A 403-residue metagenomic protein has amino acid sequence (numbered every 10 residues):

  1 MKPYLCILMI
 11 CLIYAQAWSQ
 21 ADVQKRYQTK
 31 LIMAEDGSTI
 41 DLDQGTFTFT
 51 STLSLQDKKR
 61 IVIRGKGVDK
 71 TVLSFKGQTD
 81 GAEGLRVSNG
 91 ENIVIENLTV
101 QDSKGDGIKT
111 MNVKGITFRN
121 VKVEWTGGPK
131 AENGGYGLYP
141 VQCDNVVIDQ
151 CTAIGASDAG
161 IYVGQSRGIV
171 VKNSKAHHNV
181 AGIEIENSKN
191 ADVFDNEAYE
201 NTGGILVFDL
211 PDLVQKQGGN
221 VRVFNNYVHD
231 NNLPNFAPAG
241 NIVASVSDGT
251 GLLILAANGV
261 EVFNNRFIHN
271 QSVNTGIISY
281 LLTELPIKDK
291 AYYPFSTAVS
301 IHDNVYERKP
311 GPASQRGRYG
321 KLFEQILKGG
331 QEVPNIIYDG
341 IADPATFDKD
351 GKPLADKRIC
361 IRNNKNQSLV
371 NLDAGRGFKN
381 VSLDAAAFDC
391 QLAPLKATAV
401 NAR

Functional and structural regions predicted by a protein language model:
Y4-I13: Sec-dependent N-terminal signal peptides
Y14-S19: Sec/Tat signal peptide C-region and signal peptidase I cleavage site
Q20-K25, D57-K104, G127: Right-handed parallel beta-helix/beta-spiral solenoid domain characteristic of secreted/periplasmic
D22-L31, D36-I61, V68-T71, F75-G77 (+2 more regions): N-terminal extracellular ligand-recognition/capping segment immediately after the signal peptide
Y27-Q28, T50, G77-R86, D102-K109 (+8 more regions): Extracellular beta-strand/beta-solenoid scaffold signature
E35, D57-K59, V68, N89-G90 (+26 more regions): Parallel beta-helix/beta-solenoid
I341-R403: C-terminal functional modules
